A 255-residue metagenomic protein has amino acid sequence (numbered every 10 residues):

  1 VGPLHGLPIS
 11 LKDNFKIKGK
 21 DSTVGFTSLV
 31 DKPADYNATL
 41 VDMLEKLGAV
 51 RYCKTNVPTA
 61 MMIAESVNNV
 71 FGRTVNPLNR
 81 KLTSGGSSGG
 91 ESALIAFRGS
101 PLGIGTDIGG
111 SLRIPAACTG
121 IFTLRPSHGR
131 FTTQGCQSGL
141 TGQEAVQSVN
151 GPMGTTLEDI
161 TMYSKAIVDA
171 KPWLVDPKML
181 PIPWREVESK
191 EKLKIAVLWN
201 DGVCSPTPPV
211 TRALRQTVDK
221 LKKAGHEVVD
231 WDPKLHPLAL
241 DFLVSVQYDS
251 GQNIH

Functional and structural regions predicted by a protein language model:
V1, A166-H255: Amidase signature
V1-G109, A224: Gly/Ser-rich catalytic/binding loops embedded in alpha/beta enzyme cores
D21-S22, M62-S66, R113-C118, G135-Q137 (+3 more regions): Short acidic, glycine/serine/threonine-rich loops at helix termini
N37, I121, T211-R215: Amphipathic alpha-helical segments in well-structured domains
T59-M61, S111-L112, S205, L238: Generic structural signal for helix capping and beta-alpha/helix-loop junctions
E65, F71, E91-K192, A196 (+1 more regions): Fold-level recognition of mixed alpha/beta catalytic cores in primary-metabolism enzymes, strongest
T74-S88, H128-S138, Q252-H255: Short, basic, helix/turn surface patches
